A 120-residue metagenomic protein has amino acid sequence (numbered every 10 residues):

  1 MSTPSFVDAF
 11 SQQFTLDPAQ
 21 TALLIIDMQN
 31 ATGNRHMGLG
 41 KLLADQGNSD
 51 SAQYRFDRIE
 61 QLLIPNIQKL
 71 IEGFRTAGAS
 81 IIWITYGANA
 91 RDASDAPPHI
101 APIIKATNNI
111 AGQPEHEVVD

Functional and structural regions predicted by a protein language model:
M1-D120: Active-site acidic carboxylates
